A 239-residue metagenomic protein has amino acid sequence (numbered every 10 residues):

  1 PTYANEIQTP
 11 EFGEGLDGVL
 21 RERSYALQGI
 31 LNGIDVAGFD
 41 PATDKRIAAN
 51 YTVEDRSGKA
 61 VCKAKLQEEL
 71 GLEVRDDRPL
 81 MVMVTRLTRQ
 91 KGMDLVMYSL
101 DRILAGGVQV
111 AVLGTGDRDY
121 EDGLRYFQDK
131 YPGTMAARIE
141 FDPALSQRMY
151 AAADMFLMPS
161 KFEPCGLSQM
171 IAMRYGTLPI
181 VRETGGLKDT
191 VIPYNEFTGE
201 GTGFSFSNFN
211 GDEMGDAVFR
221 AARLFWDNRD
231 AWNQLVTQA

Functional and structural regions predicted by a protein language model:
P1-Q238: Catalytic cores of nucleotide-sugar-dependent glycosyltransferases that transfer UDP/GDP/TDP-activated
